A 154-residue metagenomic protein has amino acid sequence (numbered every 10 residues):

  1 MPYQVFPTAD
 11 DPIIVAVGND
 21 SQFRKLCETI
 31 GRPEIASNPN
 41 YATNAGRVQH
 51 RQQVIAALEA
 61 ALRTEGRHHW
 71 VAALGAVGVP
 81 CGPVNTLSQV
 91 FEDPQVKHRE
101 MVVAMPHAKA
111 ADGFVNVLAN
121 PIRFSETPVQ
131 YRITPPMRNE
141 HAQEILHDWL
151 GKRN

Functional and structural regions predicted by a protein language model:
M1-V77, C81: Aromatic-enriched alpha-helical interface/lid elements that frame and gate functional surfaces
R24-E28, S88, E126, H147: Generic alpha-helical structural context detector
E28-G31, Q95, M101, G151: A generic structural signal for secondary-structure junctions that act as hinges or helix/strand caps at the edges
E34, C81, V103, R153-N154: Residue-level detector of short coil/turn "hinge" positions at structural boundaries
A42, H107-N154: Flexible, small-/acidic-enriched active-site or ligand-binding loops
A76-V129: A glycine-rich dinucleotide-binding beta-alpha-beta segment and adjacent secondary-structure elements that constitute
